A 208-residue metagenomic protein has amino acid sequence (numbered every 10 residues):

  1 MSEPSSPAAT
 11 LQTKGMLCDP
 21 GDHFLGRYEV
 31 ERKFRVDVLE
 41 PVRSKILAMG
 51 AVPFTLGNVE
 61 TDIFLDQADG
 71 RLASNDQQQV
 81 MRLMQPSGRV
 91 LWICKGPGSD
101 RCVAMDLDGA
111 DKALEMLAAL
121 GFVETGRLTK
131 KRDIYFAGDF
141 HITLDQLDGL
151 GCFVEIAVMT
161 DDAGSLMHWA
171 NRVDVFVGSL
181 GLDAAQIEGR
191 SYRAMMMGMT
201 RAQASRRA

Functional and structural regions predicted by a protein language model:
S2-D139, L180-A208: N-terminal strand-loop-strand beta-hairpin
V30, G98, V158-G164: A generic structural motif
V90-L91, T143, E155: General beta-strand recognition
R101-D106, E155, S165-H168: A short, polar/proline- and glycine-enriched secondary-structure boundary/capping micro-motif
D139-D145: Short glycine-rich, acidic/polar surface loops and turns
L147-A157: Residues forming anionic-ligand binding surfaces in small-molecule and nucleic-acid pockets of primarily soluble enzymes
G164-R190: Mixed-charge, glycine-accented linear interaction segment located at domain edges/termini
